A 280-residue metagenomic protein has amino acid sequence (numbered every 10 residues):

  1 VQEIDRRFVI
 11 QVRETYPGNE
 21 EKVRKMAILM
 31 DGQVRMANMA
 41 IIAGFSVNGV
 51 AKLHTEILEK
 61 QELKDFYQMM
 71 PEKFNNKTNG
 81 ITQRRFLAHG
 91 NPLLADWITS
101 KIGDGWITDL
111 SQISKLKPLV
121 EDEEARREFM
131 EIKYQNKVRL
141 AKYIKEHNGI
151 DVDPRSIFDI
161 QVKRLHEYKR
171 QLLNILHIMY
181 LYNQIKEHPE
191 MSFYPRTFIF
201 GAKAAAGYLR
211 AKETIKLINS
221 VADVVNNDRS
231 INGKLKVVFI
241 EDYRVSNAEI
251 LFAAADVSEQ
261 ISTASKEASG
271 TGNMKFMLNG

Functional and structural regions predicted by a protein language model:
V1-G280: A conserved ligand/cofactor-binding region detector
